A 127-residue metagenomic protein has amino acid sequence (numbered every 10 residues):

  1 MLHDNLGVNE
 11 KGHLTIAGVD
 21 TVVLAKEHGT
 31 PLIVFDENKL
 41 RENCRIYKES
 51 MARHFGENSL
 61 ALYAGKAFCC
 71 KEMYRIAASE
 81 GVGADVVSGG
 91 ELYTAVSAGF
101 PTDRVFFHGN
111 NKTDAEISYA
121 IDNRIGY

Functional and structural regions predicted by a protein language model:
M1-Y127: A charged N-terminal "starter" segment
